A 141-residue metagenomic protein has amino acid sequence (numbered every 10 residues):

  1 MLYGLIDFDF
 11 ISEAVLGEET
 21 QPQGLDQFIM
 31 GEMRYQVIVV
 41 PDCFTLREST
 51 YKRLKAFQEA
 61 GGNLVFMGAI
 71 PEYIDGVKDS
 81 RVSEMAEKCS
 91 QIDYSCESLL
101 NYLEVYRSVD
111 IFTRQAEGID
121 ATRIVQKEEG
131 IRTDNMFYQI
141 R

Functional and structural regions predicted by a protein language model:
M1-R141: Carbohydrate-binding surfaces of carbohydrate-active enzymes
